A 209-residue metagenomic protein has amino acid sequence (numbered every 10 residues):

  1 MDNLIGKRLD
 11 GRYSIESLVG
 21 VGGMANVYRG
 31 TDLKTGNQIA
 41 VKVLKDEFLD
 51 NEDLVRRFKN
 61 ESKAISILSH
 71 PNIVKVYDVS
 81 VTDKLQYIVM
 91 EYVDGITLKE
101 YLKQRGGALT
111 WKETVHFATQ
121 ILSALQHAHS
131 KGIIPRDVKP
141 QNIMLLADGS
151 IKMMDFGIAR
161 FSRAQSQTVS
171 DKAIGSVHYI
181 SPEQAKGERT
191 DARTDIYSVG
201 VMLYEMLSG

Functional and structural regions predicted by a protein language model:
E16-G22, V27: Protein kinase glycine-rich loop
K45-I67: AlphaC helix of the eukaryotic protein kinase fold
V79: Activation-segment/catalytic-loop signature of the eukaryotic protein kinase fold
D83-T97, Y101: Conserved short submotifs of the Hanks-type protein kinase catalytic core that shape the nucleotide-binding pocket
F117-A118: Activation segment signature within eukaryotic-like protein kinase domains
I121-I133: Protein kinase catalytic-loop region centered on the HRD/HxD motif
